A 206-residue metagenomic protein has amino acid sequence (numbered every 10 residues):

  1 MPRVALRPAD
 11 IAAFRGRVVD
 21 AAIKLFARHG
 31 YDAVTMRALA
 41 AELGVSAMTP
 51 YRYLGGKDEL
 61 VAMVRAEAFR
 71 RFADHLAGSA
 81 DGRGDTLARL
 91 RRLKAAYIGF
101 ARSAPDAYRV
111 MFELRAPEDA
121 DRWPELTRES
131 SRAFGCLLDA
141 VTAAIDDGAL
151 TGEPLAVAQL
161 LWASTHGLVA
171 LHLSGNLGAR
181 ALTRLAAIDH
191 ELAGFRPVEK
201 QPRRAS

Functional and structural regions predicted by a protein language model:
M1-A13, K24, R83, K200-S206: N-terminal intrinsically disordered/low-complexity leader segments
R7, A66-R92, R122-T127, S131-A133: Amphipathic alpha-helical linker/stalk segments
F14-A22, L39, V64-F72, L76 (+1 more regions): Generic hydrophobic, amphipathic alpha-helix propensity
R17, A21, L25-E59, M63: Helix-turn-helix
M63, A77-A107, V157-L161, R204: Hydrophobic alpha-helical connector segments
R91, A95, F134-T142, A158 (+2 more regions): An amphipathic alpha-helix signature
G99-D139, A143, A170, L182: Short secondary-structure transition hinges
D119-R128, I145-E191, P202-S206: Hydrophobic/aromatic-rich alpha-helical bundle segments in the mid-to-C-terminal region
